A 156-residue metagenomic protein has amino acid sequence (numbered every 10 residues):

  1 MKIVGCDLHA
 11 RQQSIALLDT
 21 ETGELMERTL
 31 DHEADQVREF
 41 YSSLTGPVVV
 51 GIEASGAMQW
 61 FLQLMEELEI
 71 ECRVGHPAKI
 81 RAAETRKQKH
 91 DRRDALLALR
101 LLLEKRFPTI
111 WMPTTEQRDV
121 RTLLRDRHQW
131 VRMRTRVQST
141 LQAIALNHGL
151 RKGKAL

Functional and structural regions predicted by a protein language model:
M1-L156: A detector of single, family-specific signature residues that are central to catalytic or substrate-handling motifs
